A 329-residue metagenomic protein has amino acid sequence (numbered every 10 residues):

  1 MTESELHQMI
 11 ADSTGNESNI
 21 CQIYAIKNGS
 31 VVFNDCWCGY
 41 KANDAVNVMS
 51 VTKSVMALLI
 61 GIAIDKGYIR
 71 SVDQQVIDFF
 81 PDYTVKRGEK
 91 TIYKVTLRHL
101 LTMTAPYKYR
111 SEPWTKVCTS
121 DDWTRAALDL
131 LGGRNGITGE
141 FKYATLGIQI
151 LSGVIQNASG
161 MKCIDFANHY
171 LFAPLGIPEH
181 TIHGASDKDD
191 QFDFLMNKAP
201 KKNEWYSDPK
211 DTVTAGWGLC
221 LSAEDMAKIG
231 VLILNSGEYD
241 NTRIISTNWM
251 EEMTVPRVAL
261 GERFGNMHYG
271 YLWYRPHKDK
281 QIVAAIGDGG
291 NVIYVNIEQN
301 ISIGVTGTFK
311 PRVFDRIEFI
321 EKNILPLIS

Functional and structural regions predicted by a protein language model:
S4, M9-D12, K41-V48, T52 (+1 more regions): Active-site-proximal loop and beta-strand segments within enzyme catalytic domains
I10-Y40, V72, I293-V295, N300-G304: A short, well-structured edge-of-sheet supersecondary motif
G29, M49-Y68, L100, F141-F172 (+2 more regions): Alpha-helical scaffold elements that line and support the substrate/ligand-binding pocket of soluble hydrolases
C38-K41, F309-P311: A short acidic/small-residue loop/turn micro-motif
A42, R110-K188, T212, W217: Catalytic-site signature segments of enzymes, centered on catalytic residues
K66-A105, A158-G216: Active-site helix/loop module of the DD-peptidase/beta-lactamase fold, centered on the serine-lysine SxxK catalytic
D193-V213, T254-I303: Active-site Gly/Thr loop motif
F314-S329: Short, gly/Ser/Thr-rich active-site loops of penicillin-recognizing serine hydrolases
